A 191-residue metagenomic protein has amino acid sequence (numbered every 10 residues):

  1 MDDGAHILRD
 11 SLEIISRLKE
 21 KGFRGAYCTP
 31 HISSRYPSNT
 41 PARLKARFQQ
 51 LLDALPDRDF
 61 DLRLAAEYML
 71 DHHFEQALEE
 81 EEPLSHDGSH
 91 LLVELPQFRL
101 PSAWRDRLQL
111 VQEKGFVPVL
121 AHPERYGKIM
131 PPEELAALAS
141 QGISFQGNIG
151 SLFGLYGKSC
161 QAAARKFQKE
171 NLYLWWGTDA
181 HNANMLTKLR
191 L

Functional and structural regions predicted by a protein language model:
M1-D59: An N-terminally biased module of ancient metal coordination in phosphate/nucleic-acid-related enzymes
K19, Q112, Q168-K169: Non-catalytic positions within long, well-ordered alpha-helices that form the structural scaffold/packing of enzyme
P30, H122, D179: Conserved, mostly hydrophobic/aromatic
S33-Y36, M69-D71, R125-I129, L152-L155 (+1 more regions): Active-site environment of divalent metal-dependent phosphoester hydrolases
N39-F145: Extended substrate/RNA-proximal surfaces in nucleic-acid metabolism proteins
G142-G154: His/Asp/Glu-enriched short active-site or ligand-binding loop at hydrolase and phosphoryl-transfer sites
L155-K166: Short loop-to-alpha-helix "cap/lid" segments that border enzyme active sites across diverse enzyme classes
L172-K188: Short acidic/histidine-rich active-site segments
